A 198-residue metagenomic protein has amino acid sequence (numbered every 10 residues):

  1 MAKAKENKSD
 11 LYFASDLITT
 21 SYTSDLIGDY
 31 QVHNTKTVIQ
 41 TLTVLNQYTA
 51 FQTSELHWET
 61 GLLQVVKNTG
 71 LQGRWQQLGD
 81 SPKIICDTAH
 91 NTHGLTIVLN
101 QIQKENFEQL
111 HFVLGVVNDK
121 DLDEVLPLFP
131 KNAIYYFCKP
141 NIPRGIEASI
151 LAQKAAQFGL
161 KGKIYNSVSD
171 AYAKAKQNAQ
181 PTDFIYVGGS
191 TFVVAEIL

Functional and structural regions predicted by a protein language model:
M1-Y12, K83-C86, T92, L126-F184: C-terminal helical cap/extension that packs against the catalytic core of soluble nucleotide-cofactor enzymes
Y12-F13, F112: Short, hydrophobic beta-strand segments that form beta-sheet elements in well-ordered domains
D16: A conserved short coil-to-beta-strand element within the FAD-binding core of flavoproteins
T19-I134: Nucleotide phosphate-binding/pyrophosphate-handling subdomain across enzymes that bind or process nucleotide phosphates
S190: Active-site-proximal loop/hinge segments that shape catalytic or ion-binding/gating pockets
V193-A195: Short, active-site-adjacent cap segments at secondary-structure transitions
L198: ER/Golgi luminal nucleotide-sugar-dependent glycosyltransferases, focusing on the catalytic module
